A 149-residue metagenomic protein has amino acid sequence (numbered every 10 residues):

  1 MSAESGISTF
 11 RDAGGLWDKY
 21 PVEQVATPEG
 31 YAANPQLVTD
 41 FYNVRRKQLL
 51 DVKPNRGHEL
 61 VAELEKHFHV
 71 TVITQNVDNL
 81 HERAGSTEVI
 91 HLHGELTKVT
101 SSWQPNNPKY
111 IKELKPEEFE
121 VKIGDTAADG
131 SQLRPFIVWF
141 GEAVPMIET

Functional and structural regions predicted by a protein language model:
M1-T149: Conserved catalytic core of sirtuin-type NAD+-dependent deacylases
